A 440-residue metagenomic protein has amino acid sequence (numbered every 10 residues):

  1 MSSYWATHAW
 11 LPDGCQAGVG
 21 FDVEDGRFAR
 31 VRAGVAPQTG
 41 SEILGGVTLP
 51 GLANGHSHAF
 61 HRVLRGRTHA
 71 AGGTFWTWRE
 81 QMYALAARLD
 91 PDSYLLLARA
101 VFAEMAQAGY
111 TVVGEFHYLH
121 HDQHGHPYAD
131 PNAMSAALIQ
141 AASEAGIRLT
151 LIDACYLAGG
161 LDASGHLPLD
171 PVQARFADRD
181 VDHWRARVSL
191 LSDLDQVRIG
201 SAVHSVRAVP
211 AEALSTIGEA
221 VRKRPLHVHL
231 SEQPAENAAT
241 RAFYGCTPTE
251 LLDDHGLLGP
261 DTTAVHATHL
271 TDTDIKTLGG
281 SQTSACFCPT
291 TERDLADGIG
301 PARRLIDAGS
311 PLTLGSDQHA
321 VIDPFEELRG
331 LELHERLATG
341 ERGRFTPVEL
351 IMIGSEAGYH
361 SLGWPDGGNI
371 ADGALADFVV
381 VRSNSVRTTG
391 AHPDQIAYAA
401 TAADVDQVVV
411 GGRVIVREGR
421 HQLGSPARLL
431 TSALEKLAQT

Functional and structural regions predicted by a protein language model:
M1-S3, H8-P50, L191: Histidine-rich, glycine-flanked metal-binding segment
M1-V19, E24, S355-T440: Active-site microenvironment of metallo-dependent hydrolases
P50-R62, P225-E232: Histidine-centered catalytic micro-motifs
V63-L96, D122-P131, A158-R179, P234-G259 (+2 more regions): Active-site gating loops and adjacent loop-to-helix segments of metal-dependent hydrolytic enzymes
G66-R148, V181-L194, T431-Q439: Alpha-helical scaffold segments that flank or form the walls of functional sites
H124-A267: Metal-coordinating catalytic core of metallo-dependent amide/deamination hydrolases
A220-P225, L257-P260, T277-C286, D307-L312 (+1 more regions): Glycine-enriched alpha-helix->loop->beta-strand junction motifs that scaffold or abut catalytic
D254-L257, D261, R303-S385, A399: His/Asp/Glu-enriched, well-ordered alpha-helical/loop segment that forms or immediately abuts the divalent-metal
